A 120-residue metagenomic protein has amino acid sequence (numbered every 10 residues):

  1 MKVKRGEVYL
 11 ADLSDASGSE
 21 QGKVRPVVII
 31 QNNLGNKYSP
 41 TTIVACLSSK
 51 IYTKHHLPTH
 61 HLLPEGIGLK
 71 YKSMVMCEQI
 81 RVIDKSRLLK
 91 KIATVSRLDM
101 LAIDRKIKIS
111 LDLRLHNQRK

Functional and structural regions predicted by a protein language model:
M1, G66-K120: C-terminal terminal-subdomain/extension
S14-G18: Short, charged beta-turn/beta-strand-edge "cap" motif at the junction between a beta-strand and an adjacent loop
S19-K23, I29-E65: Compact nucleic-acid interaction/catalytic patches
